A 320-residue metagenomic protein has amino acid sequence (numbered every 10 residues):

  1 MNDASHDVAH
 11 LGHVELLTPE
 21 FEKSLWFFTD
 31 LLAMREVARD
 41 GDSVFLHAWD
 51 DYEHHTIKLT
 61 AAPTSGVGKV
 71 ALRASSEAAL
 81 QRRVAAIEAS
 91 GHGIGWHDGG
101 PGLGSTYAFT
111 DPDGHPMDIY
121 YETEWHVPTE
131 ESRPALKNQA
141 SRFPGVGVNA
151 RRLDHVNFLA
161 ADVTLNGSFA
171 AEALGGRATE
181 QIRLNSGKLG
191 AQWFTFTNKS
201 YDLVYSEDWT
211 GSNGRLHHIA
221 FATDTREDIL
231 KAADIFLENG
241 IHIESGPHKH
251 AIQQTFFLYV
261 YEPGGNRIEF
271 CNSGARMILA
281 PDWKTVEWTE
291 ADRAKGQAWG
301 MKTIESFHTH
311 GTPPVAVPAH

Functional and structural regions predicted by a protein language model:
M1-E22, V67-V70, E131-T164, R177 (+3 more regions): N-terminal beta-strand motif that seeds the catalytic metal site of vicinal oxygen chelate
N2-A4, A85-N149, G190-F194, G240-H320: Vicinal oxygen chelate
H6, E15-E53, H97, F158-Y201: Core segments of cupin and vicinal oxygen chelate
H10-P19, A62-A86, S105-H115, R151-A161 (+2 more regions): Vicinal oxygen chelate
S24-T29, I87, G114, N166-A171 (+3 more regions): Conserved active-site tyrosine of GNAT-family acetyltransferases
F27, M34-V37, H47-W49, T56-T60 (+10 more regions): A structural feature that tracks compact, well-ordered secondary-structure segments with a strong bias toward
D40, F45-G100: Ordered, small/hydrophobic-rich secondary-structure cores
T164-T255, P263-G264, I268-F270, A280: Structured core of small recognition/catalytic domains
